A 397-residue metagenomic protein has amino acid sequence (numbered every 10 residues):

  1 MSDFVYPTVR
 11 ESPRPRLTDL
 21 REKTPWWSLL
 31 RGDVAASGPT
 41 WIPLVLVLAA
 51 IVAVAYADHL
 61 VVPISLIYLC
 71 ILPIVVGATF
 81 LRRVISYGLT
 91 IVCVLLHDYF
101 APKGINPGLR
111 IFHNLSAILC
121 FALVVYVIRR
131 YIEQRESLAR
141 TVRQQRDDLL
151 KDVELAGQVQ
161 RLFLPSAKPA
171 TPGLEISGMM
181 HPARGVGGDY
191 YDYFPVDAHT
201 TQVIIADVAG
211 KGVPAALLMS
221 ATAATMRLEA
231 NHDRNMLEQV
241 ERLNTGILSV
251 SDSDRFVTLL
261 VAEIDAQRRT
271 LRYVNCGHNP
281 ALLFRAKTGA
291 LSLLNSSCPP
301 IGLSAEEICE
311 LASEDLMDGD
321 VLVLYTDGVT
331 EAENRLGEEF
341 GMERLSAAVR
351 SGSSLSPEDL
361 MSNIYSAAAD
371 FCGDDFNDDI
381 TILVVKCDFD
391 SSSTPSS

Functional and structural regions predicted by a protein language model:
S2-L48: Membrane topogenic helices and adjacent juxtamembrane segments
P43-I67, I71-R110: Hydrophobic transmembrane alpha-helices
V92-L96, S116, A223: Transmembrane alpha-helical core residues of multi-pass small-molecule transporters, especially secondary transporters
L109-L119: Loop-to-transmembrane alpha-helix initiation sites
L119-R143: Juxtamembrane or sensor-core-proximal signal-transducing alpha helices that couple sensory domains to cytosolic
R140-V323, L360, S366, G373-S397: … and, occasionally, acidic/histidine-rich disordered N-termini of signaling adaptors
L283-A286, E333-E339: Cytochrome P450 core scaffold surrounding the K-helix E-X-X-R motif and the conserved "meander" helix-loop region
E339-S353: Divalent-cation-assisted or electrostatically stabilized phosphate/pyrophosphate-binding catalytic cores
